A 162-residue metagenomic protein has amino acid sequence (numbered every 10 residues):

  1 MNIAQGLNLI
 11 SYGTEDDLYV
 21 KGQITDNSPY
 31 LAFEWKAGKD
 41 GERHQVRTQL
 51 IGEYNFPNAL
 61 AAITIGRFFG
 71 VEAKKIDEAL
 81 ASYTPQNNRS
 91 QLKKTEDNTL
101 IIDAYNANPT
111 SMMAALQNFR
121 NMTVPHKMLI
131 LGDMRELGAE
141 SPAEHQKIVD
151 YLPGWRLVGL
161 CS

Functional and structural regions predicted by a protein language model:
M1-R43, Q86-N87: Extended acidic/charged loop-beta regions that coordinate divalent cations and stabilize anionic phosphate/carboxylate
S11, L129-L131, S162: Structural beta-sheet core signal
F33, K39-W155: Nucleotide phosphate-binding/pyrophosphate-handling subdomain across enzymes that bind or process nucleotide phosphates
G154, V158-S162: Acidic, proline/serine/threonine- and glycine-rich low-complexity intrinsically disordered segments
